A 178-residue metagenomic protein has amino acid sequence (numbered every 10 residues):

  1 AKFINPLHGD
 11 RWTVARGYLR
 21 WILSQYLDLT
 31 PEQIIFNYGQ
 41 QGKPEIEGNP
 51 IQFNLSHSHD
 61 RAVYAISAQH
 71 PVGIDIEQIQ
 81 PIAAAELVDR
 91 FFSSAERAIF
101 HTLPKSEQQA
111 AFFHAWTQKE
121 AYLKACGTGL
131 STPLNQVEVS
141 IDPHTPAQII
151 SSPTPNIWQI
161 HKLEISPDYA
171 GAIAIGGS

Functional and structural regions predicted by a protein language model:
A1-S178: Core catalytic alpha/beta fold that binds nucleotide/phospho-ligands
